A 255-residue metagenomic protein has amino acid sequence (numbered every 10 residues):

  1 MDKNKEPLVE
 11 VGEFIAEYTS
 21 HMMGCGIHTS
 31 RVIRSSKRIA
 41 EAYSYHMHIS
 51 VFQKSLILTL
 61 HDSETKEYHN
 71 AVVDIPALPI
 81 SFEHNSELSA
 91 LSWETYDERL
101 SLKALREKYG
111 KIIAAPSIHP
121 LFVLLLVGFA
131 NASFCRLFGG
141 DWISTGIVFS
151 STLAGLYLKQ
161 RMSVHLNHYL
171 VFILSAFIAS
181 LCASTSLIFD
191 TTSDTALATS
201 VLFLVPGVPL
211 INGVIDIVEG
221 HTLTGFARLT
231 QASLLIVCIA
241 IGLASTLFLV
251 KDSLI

Functional and structural regions predicted by a protein language model:
M1-E13, A114-A115, A240-I255: N-terminal charge/polar-biased segments
M1-L100: Soluble N-terminal domains of membrane-associated systems
S20, G24, E41-Y45, W93 (+8 more regions): Generic secondary-structure signature for well-ordered alpha-helical cores
A77-S144, R228-A240, K251: Alpha-helical transmembrane segments and their cytosolic membrane-interface
K108-I112, L153-L166, I211-T224: C-terminal ends of transmembrane helices
P116-T192: Core alpha-helical transmembrane segments of integral membrane proteins
I188-I255: Generic detector of multi-pass transmembrane helix bundles and their immediately adjacent loops in polytopic membrane
